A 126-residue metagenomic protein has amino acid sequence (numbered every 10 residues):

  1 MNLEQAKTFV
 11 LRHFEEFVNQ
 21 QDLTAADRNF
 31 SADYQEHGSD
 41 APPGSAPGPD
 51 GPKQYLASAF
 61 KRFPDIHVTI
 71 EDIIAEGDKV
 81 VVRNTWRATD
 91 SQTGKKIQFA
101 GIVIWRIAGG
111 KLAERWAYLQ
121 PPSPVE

Functional and structural regions predicted by a protein language model:
N2-Q5, E15-V18, D22, H37-S39 (+2 more regions): A beta-strand edge to alpha-helix "cap/lid" segment located at domain peripheries
F9, G51: Charged catalytic carboxylate motif
S31-D33: Conserved class I S-adenosyl-L-methionine
A46-P49: Domain-length accessory/inserted modules outside core catalytic folds
